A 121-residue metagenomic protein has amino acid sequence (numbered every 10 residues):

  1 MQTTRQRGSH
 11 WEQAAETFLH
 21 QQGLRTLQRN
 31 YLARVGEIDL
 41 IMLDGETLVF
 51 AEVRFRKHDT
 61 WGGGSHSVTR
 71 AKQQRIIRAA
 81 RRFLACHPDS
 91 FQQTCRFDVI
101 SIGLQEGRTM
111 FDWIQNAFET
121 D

Functional and structural regions predicted by a protein language model:
M1-R29: Acidic-basic catalytic patches of nuclease active cores, encompassing PD-(D/E)XK and other metal-cofactor nuclease
L19, I38-G64, I76: Conserved catalytic cores of phosphodiester-cleaving nucleases, focusing on short active-site segments
R25, L48, T94: Hydrophobic "anchor" residues on beta-strands that sit immediately upstream of conserved functional sites
L27, K57, W61-G64, G107-M110 (+1 more regions): Glycine-rich, flexible loop/turn motifs
Q28-L32, I100-G103: Short, solvent-exposed loop/turn elements at beta->coil junctions and helix N-caps that rim active or binding pockets
R34-G36: Short acidic/glycine-enriched loop/turn segments that link adjacent beta-strands
W61-C95: Mid-chain, well-packed structural core segment of small domains
C86-D121: Domain-level recognition of nuclease-like catalytic cores that cleave nucleotide substrates
